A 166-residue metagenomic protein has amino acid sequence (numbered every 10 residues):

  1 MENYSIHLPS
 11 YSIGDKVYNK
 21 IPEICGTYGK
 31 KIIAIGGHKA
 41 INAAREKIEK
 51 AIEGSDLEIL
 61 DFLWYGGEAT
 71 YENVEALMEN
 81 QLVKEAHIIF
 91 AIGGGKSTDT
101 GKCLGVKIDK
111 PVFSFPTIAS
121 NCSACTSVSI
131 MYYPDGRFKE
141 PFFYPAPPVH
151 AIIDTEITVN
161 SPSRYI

Functional and structural regions predicted by a protein language model:
M1-I88: ATP/NTP phosphate-donor binding region
P9, V106-I166: A glycine/threonine-rich phosphate-anchoring loop and its flanking beta-alpha core in nucleotide/phosphate-binding
G14-K16, N42-A43, G95-K96, F113 (+1 more regions): Short amphipathic alpha-helical surface micro-motifs
Y18, I41-R45, Y71, K96-C103 (+1 more regions): Short glycine/serine/threonine-rich phosphate/pyrophosphate-binding segments that cradle anionic phosphate groups
L63-E68, I92-G94, N121, F142-P148: Short C-terminal domain-edge/linker segments immediately following a structured domain
Q81-L104, I108-A119: A short, small-residue-rich loop immediately preceding and capping a beta-strand
